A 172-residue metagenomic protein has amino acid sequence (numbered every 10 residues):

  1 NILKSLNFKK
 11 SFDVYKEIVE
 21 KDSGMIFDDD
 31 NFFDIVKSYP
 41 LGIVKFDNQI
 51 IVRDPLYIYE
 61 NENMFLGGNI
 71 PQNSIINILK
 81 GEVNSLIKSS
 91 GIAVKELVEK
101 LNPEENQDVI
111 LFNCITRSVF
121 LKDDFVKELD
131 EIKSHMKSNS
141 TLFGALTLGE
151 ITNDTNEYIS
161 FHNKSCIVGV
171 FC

Functional and structural regions predicted by a protein language model:
N1-K122, V126-H135, S140, A145-C172: Small-residue-enriched flexible segments
